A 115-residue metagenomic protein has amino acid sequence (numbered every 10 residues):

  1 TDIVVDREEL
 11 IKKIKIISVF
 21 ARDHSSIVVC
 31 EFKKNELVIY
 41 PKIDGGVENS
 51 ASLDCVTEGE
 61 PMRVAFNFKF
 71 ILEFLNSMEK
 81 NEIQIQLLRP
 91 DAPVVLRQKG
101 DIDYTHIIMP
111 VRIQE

Functional and structural regions predicted by a protein language model:
T1-E115: DNA polymerase processivity clamps
